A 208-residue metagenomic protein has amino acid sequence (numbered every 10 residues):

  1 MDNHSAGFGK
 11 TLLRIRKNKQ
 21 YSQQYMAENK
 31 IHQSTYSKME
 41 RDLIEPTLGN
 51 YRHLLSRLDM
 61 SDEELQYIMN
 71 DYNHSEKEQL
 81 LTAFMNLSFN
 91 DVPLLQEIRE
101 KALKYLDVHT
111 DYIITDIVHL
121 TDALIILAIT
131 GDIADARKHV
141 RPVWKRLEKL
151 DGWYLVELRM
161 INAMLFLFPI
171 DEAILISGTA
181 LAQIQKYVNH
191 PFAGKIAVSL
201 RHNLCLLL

Functional and structural regions predicted by a protein language model:
M1-N18: A short, Lys/Arg-rich alpha-helix, primarily the initiator
T11, S22, T47-N50: Residues that mark the N-terminal boundary/hinge immediately upstream of a DNA-recognition element
R14, Q24-Y25, H53: Alpha-helical residues within helix-turn-helix
K17, I31-H32, R41-L43, N70: Residue-level detection of the helix-turn-helix DNA-binding "recognition helix"
K19-K38: Short alpha-helical DNA-recognition segment
G49-E64: DNA major-groove recognition helix of helix-turn-helix/homeodomain DNA-binding modules
Y67-L94: Short, charged recognition helix plus adjacent turn of helix-turn-helix-like nucleic-acid-binding domains
V108-L208: Conserved binding/catalytic microenvironments
